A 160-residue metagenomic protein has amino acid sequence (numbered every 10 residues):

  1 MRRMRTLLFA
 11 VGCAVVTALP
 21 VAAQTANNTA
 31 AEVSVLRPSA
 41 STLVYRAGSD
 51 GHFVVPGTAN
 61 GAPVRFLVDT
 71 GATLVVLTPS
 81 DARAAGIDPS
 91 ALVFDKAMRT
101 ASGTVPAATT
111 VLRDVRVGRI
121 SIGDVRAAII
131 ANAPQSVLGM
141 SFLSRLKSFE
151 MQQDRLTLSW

Functional and structural regions predicted by a protein language model:
M1-R65, T70-W160: Pepsin/retropepsin-fold aspartyl endopeptidases
